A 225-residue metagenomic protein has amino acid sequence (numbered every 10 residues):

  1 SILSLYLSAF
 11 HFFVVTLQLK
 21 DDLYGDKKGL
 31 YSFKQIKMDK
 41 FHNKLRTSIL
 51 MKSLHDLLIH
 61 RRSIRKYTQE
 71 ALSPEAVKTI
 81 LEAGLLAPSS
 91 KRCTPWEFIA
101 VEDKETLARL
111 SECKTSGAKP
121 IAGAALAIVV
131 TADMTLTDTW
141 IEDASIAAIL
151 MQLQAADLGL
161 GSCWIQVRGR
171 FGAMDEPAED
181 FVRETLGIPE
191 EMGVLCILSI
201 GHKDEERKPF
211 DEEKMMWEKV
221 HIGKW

Functional and structural regions predicted by a protein language model:
S1-T16: Hydrophobic alpha-helical signal peptides and transmembrane signal-/tail-anchor segments that drive secretory-pathway
S4, Q35-M38: Short polybasic linear motifs
H11-V14, K34, H42, D211: Compositionally biased, low-structure terminal segments
T16, K27, Y31, K40-I49: Short, positively charged and aromatic/hydrophobic N-terminal segments
D21-Y24: Acidic/polar hotspots within intrinsically disordered regions
F41, L45-W225: Acidic, surface-exposed loops and disordered segments
